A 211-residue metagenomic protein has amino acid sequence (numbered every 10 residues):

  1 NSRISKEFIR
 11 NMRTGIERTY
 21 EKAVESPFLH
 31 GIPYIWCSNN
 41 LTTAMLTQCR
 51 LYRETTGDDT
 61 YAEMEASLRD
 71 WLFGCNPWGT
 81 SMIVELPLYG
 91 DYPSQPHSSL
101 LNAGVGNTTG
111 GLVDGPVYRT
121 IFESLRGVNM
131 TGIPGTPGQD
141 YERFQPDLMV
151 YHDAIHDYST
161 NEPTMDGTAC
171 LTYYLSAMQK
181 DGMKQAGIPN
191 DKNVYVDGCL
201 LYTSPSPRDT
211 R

Functional and structural regions predicted by a protein language model:
N1-V24, I32-G198: Aromatic (Trp/Tyr) and acidic
Y202-R211: Single conserved hydrophobic/aromatic residue that forms the stacking wall/gate of nucleotide- or nucleobase-binding
